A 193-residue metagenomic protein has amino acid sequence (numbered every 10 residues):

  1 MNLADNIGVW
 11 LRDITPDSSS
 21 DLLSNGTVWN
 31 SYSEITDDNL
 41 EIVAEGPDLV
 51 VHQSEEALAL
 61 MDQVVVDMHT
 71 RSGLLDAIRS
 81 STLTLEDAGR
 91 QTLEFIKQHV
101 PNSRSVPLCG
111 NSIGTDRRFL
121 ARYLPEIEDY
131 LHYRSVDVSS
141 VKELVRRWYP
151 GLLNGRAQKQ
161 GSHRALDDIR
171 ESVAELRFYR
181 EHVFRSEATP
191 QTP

Functional and structural regions predicted by a protein language model:
A4-W10, S19-L108, A157: Conserved non-catalytic scaffold segment of RNase H-like nuclease domains
L23-N25, E45, F119, V145 (+1 more regions): Short, function-defining helix-loop hinge/capping sites that tune catalysis or transport
T27-W29, R122-P125: Short, glycine/charged-enriched secondary-structure capping and boundary segments
H52-L58, D62-T70, V138-A174: Active-site-proximal helix-loop-helix substrate-binding element of RNase H-like nuclease domains
R104-L108, I113, R118-F119, Y123 (+1 more regions): Acidic, Mg2+-coordinating catalytic module of metal-dependent nucleases/exonucleases that use a two-metal-ion mechanism
L108, S135-V138: Conserved beta-strand scaffold positions in the cores of enzyme catalytic domains, especially in NTP/NDP-utilizing
L124-S135: A short alpha->loop->secondary-structure connector
